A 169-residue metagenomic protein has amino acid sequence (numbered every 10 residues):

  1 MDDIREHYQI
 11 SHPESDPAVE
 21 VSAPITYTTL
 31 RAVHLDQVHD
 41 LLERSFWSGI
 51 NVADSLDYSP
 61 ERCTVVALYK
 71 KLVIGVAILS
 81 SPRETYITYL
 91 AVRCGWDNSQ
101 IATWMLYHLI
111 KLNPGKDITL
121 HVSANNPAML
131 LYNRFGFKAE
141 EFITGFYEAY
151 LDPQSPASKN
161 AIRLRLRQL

Functional and structural regions predicted by a protein language model:
M1, L35, E84, T103 (+4 more regions): Generic preference for well-ordered alpha-helical elements
M1-A32: Conserved N-terminal entry element of GNAT/NAT acetyltransferase domains
D3-E6, T119-H121, K138-K159, R163: Conserved catalytic-core motifs of GNAT/GCN5-like acyltransferases
T29-A32, L41-N51: Helix-loop element at the rim of GNAT/NAT acetyltransferase active sites that forms part of the acceptor-substrate
F46-G95: A conserved beta-strand-loop-helix scaffold within acyl/acetyltransferase catalytic domains
R93-G95, S99, A124: Active-site acidic-Proline motif in GNAT/NAT acetyltransferases
N98-K111, L130-R134: Conserved acetyl-CoA-binding loop-helix of GNAT-fold acetyltransferases
K111-A124, L131, I143: Conserved GNAT acetyl-CoA-binding A-motif
